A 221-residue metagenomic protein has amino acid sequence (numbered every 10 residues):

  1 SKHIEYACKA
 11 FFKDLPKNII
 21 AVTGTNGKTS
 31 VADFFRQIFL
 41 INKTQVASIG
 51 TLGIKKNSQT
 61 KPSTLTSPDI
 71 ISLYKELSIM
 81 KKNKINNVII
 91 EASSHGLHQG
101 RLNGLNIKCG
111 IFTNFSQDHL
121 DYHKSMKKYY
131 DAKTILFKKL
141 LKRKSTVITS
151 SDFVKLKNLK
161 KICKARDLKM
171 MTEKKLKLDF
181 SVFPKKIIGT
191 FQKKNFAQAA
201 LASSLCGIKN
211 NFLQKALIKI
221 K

Functional and structural regions predicted by a protein language model:
S1-A21, S30-K43, A47, K174 (+1 more regions): Short, basic phosphate-binding NTP loop
A7, V22, I49, L73 (+6 more regions): Residue-level signal for inorganic ion chemistry
I19, V46-A47, N87-V88, D167-M170: Hydrophobic anchor at the start of a short beta-strand that flanks the dinucleotide cofactor-binding loop
I38-L65: N-terminal phosphate/diphosphate-binding loop that engages ATP/GTP or pyrophosphate donors across diverse enzyme folds
T60-D69, D118-H123: Flexible beta-alpha connector loops of hexameric P-loop NTPases
L65-S93: Conserved nucleotide-sensing/catalytic segment adjacent to the nucleotide-binding pocket in NTP-handling enzymes
K81-N86, I107-K221: Acidic, Mg2+-coordinating active-site environments of NTP-dependent enzymes
H95-N103: Conserved helix/coil segment N-terminal to the catalytic DExD/H
